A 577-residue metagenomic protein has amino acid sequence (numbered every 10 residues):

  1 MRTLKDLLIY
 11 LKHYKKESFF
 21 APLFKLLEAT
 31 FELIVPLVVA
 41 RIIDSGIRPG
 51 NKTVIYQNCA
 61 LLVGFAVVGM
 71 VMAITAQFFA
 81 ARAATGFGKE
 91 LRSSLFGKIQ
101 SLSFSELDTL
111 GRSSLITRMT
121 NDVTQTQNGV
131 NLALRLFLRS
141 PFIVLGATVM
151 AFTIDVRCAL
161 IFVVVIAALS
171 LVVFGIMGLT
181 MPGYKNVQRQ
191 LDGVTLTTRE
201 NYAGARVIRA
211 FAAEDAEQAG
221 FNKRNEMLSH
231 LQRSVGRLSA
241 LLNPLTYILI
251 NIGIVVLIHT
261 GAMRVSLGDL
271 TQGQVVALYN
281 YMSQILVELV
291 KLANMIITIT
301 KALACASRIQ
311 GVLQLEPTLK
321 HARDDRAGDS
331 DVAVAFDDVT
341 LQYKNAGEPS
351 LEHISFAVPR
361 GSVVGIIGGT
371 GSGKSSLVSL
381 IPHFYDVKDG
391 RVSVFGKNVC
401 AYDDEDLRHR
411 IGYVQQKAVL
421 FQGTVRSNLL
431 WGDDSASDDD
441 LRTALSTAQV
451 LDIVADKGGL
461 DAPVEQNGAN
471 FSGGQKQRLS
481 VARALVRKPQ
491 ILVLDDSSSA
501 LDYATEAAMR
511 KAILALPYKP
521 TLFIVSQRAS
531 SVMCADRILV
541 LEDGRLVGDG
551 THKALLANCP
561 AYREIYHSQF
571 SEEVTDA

Functional and structural regions predicted by a protein language model:
M1-V35, V39, I47-L62, A76-A80 (+15 more regions): Membrane-integrated ABC transporters
L8, K12-K16, S101-S105, N121-V130 (+9 more regions): An intracellular "coupling" helix at the cytosolic face of ABC transporter transmembrane type-1 domains
H13, E17-T30, F65, V71 (+3 more regions): Transmembrane helices of ABC transporter permease
N51-Q57, M150-V164, S234-R308, V312-L313: Helix-loop-helix
L95, I99, I208, S229 (+2 more regions): Helix-loop junctions and hydrophobic alpha-helical segments within the transmembrane domains of large membrane
E316-D329: Pre-NBD coupling/linker segments of ABC/ABC-like ATPases
G328-A577: ABC-type nucleotide-binding domain
